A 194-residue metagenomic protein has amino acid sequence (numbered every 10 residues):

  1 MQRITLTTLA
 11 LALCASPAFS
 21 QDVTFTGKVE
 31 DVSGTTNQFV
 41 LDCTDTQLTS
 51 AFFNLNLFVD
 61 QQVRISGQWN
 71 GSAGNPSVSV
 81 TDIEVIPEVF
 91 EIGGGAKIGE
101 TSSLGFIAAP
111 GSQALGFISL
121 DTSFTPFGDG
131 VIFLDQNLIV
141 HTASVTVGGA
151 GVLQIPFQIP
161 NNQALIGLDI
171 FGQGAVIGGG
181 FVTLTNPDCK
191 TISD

Functional and structural regions predicted by a protein language model:
M1-L6: Bacterial N-terminal signal peptides that target proteins for export
S16-S20: Sec/Tat signal peptide C-region and signal peptidase I cleavage site
Q21-T36, D60: Structural detector for short beta-strands of small beta-barrel domains
Q38-T44: Short, acidic/hydrophobic/Gly-rich beta-strand patch recurrent on exposed beta strands that often constitutes part
T44-L57: Beta-strand/loop nucleic-acid-binding surfaces
D60-P76: Flexible glycine-rich surface loops and low-complexity tracts that mediate binding to linear polymers
G71-P87: OB-fold/S1-family single-stranded nucleic acid-binding modules
D82-D194: Residue-level hotspots within well-ordered secondary structure
